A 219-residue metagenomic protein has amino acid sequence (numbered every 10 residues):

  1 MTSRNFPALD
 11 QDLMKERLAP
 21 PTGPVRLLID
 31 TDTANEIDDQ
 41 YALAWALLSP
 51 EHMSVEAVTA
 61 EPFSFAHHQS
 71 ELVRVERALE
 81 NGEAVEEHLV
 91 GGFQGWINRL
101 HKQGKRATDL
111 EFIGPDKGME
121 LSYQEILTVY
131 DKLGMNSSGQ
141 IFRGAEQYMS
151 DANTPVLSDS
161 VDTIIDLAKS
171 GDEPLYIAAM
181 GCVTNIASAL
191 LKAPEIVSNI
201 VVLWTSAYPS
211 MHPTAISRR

Functional and structural regions predicted by a protein language model:
S3-H88, R106, E120-L121, N136-S137 (+1 more regions): Active-site histidine-anchored catalytic micro-motif
F93-M119: Intrinsically disordered, low-complexity acidic Ser/Thr-rich regulatory segments
F112, D116-L121, E125-G139: Membrane helical hairpin/interfacial module
F142: Short acidic-hydrophobic, aromatic-tinged amphipathic segments that line or gate anion-handling sites
